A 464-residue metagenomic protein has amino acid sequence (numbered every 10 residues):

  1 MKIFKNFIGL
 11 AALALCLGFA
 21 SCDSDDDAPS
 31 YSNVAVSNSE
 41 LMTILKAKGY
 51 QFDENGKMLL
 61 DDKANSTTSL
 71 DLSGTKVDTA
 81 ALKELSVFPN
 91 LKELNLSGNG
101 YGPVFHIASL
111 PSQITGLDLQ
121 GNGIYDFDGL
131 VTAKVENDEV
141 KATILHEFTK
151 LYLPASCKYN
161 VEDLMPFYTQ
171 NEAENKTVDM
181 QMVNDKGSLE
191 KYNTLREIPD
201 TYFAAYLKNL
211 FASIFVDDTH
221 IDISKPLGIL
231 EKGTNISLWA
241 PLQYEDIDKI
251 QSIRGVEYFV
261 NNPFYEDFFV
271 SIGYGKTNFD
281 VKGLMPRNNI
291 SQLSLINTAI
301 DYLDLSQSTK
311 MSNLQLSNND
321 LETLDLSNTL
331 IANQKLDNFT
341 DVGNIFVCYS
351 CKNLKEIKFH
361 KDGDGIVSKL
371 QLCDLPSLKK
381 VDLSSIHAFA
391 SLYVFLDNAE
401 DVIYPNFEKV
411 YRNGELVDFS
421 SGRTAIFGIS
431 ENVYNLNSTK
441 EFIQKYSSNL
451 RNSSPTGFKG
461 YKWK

Functional and structural regions predicted by a protein language model:
M1-G9: Bacterial N-terminal signal peptides that target proteins for export
L17-S21: C-terminal motif of bacterial Sec signal peptides marking the signal peptidase cleavage site
C22-E84, E93, G123, K134-V135 (+5 more regions): N-terminal capping/linker segments that flank leucine-rich repeat
T68-L72, L94-L96, T115-L119, T149-L151 (+13 more regions): Conserved hydrophobic beta-strand positions in leucine-rich repeat
L70, A80-L85, V104-L110, F127-L130 (+8 more regions): Canonical leucine-rich repeat
T75, N99, N122, P154-C157 (+13 more regions): Conserved "Asn-ladder"/turn position within leucine-rich repeats
V87-N90, S109-Q113, A133-N137, I144-E147 (+10 more regions): Leucine-rich repeat
G100-G102, I107-A155, C348, N353-S430: Ankyrin-repeat and related helical/solenoid repeat scaffolds used for protein-protein interactions
